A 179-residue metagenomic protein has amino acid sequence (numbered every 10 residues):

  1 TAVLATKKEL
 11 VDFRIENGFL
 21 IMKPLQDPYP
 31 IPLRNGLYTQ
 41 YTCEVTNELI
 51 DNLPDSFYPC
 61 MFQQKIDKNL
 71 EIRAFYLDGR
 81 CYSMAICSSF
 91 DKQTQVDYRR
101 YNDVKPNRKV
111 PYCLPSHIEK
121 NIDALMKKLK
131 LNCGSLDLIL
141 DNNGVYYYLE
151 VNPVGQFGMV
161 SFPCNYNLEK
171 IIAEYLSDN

Functional and structural regions predicted by a protein language model:
T1-A5: Short acidic-hydrophobic, aromatic-tinged amphipathic segments that line or gate anion-handling sites
K7-E9, N142-N143: Short secondary-structure capping/turn micro-motifs that flank functional sites
K8-L10, I15-L114: Phosphate-binding site of ATP-dependent enzymes
I21, S135, Y148: Generic enzyme active-site microenvironment
C60-M61, C133-L136: A short linear hydrophobic-aromatic micro-motif
Y76-D78, L138-N142: Short, low-complexity Ser/Thr-rich regulatory SLiMs
K109-K120, A124-L131, L140-N179: C-terminal active-site "lid" helix and adjoining low-complexity regulatory extension at the edge of ATP-using catalytic
